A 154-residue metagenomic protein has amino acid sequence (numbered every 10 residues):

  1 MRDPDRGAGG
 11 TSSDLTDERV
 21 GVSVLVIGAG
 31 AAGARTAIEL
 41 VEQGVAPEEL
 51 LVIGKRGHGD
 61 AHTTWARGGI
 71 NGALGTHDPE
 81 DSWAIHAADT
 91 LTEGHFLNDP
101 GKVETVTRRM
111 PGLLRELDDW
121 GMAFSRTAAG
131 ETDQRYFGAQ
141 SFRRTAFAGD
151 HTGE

Functional and structural regions predicted by a protein language model:
R2-R6, T11-T16, G54-E154: Conserved N-terminal/central alpha/beta ligand/cofactor-binding core
V22-V52: N-terminal Rossmann-like FAD-binding beta1-loop-alpha1 element of flavoenzymes
